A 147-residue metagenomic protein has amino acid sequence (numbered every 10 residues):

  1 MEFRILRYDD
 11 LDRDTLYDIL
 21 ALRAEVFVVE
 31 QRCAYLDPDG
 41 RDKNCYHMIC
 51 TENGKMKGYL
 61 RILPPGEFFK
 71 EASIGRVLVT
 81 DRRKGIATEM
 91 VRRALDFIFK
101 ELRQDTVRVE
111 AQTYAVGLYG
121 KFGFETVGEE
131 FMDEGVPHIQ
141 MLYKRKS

Functional and structural regions predicted by a protein language model:
M1-N44, T51-K55: Short amphipathic alpha-helix that is part of the acyltransferase structural core
C33-L36, C45-I49, Y59, E71 (+2 more regions): Short hydrophobic/aromatic beta-strand element in the GNAT-like acyltransferase core that lines or flanks the acyl-donor
D42-N44, F68, D133-P137: Short acidic/glycine-enriched loop/turn segments that link adjacent beta-strands
I49, K55-P64, E71-S73, L78: Conserved beta-strand in the GNAT
V79, K84-D96: Conserved acetyl-CoA-binding loop-helix of GNAT-fold acetyltransferases
I98-A111: Conserved GNAT acetyl-CoA-binding A-motif
Q112, M132-S147: C-terminal "cap" of GNAT-fold acetyltransferases
G120-E130: Conserved acetyl-CoA-binding loop of GNAT-fold acetyltransferases
